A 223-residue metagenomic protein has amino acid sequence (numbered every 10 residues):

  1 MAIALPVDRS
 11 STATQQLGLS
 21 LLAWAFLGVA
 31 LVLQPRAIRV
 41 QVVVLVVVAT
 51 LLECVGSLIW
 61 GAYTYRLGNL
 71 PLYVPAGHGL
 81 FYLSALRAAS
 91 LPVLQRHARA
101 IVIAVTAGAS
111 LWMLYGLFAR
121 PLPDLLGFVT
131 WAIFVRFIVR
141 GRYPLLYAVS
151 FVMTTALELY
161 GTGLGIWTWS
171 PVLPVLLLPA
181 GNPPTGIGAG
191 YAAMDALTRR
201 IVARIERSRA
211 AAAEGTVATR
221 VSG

Functional and structural regions predicted by a protein language model:
M1-G223: Aromatic-rich, lipid-facing transmembrane alpha helices and their immediate juxtamembrane interface loops in integral
